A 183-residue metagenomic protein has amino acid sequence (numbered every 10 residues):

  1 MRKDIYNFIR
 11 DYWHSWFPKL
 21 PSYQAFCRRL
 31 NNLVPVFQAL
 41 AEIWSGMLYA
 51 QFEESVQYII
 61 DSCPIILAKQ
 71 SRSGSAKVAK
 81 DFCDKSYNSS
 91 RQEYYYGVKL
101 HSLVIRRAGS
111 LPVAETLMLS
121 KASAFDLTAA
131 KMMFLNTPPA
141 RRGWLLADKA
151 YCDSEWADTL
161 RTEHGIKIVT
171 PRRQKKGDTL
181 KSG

Functional and structural regions predicted by a protein language model:
M1-G183: Short alpha-helical elements
